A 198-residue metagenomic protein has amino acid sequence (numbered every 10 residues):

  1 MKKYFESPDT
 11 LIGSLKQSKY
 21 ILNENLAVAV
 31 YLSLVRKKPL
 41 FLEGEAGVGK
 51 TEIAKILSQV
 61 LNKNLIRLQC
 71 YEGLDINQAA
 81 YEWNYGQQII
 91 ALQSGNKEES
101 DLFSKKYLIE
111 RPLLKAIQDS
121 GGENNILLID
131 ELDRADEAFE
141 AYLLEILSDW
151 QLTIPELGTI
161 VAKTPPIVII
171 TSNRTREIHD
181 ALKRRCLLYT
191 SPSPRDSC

Functional and structural regions predicted by a protein language model:
F5-N25: Dynamic helix-loop-helix/coil hinge segments at AAA+ ATPase domain boundaries and subdomain interfaces
F41-G73, Y85: Walker A/P-loop
L92-I126: Conserved alpha-helical scaffold flanking the Walker A/P-loop in AAA+ ATPase domains
R111, S120-I146: Conserved AAA+/SF3 P-loop NTPase catalytic/coupling segment centered on the Walker-B
L114-G121, P155-T171: AAA+/SF3 P-loop NTPase mechanochemical coupling elements
F139-I160: Conserved catalytic/switch belt of AAA+ P-loop NTPases
T175-R185: Short regulatory helix/loop adjacent to the ATP-binding pocket of P-loop NTPases
Y189-C198: Single conserved hydrophobic/aromatic residue that forms the stacking wall/gate of nucleotide- or nucleobase-binding
